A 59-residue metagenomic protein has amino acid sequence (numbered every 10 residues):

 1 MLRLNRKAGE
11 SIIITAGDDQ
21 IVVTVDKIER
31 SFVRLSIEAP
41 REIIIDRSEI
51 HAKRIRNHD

Functional and structural regions predicted by a protein language model:
M1-D59: Compact, glycine-rich, soluble single-domain proteins
